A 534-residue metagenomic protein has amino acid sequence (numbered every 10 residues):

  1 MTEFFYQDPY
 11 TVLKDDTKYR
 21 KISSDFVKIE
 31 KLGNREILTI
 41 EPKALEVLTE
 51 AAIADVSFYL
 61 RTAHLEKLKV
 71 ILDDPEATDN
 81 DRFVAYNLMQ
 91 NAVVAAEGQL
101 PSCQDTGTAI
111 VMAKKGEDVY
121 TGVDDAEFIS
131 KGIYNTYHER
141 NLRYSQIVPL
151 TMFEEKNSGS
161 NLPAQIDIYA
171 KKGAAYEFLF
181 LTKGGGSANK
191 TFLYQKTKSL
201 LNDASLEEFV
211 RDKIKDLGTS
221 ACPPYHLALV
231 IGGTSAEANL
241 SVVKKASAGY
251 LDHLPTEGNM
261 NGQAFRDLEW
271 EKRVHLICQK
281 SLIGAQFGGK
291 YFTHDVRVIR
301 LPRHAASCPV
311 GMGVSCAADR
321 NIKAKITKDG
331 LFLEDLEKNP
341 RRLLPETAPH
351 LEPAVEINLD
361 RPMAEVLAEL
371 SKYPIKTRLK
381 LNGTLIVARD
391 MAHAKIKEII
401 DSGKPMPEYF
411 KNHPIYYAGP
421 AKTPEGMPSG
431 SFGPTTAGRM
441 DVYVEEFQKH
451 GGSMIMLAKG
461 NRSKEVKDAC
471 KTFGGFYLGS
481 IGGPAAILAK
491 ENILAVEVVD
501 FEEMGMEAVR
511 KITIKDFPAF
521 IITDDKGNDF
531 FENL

Functional and structural regions predicted by a protein language model:
M1-E352, G430, Q448: Non-transmembrane, aqueous-exposed alpha-helical and coiled segments at domain scale
L227-T234, N382-G383, A458-K459, G482: Glycine-rich beta-strand-to-loop/alpha-helix junction loops that act as flexible
D252-C278, L282, Q286-F287, V387-F517: Feature captures the catalytic cores and cofactor-binding loops of soluble hydro-lyases/lyases that act on carboxylate
P353-E365: Short, structured beta-strand/loop micro-motifs enriched in basic residues and often containing a Trp
A368-S371, E408: Residue "hotspots" at secondary-structure boundaries inside conserved domains
L370-Y373, L379: Short, well-ordered loop/turn sites that connect or cap secondary structure elements
R378, T384-A388: Short, charged beta-turn/beta-strand-edge "cap" motif at the junction between a beta-strand and an adjacent loop
E445, I521-L534: Active-site/ligand-binding-proximal alpha/beta "capping" segment
